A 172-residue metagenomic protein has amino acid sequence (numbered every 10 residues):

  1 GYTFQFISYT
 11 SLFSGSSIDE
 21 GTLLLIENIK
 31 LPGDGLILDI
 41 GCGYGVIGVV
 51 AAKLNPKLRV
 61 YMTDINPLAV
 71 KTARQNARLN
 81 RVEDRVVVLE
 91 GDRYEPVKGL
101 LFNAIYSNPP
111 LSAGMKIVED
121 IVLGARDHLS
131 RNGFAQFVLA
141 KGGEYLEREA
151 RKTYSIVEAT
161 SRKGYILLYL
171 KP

Functional and structural regions predicted by a protein language model:
G1-P32: Class I SAM-dependent transferase core
I7, Y61, V87-L89, V157-T160: General small-molecule cofactor/ligand-binding pocket signal
E20-K98, A104-S107: Conserved SAM/SAH cofactor-binding pocket of Class I
N103-K116: A short SAM/SAH-binding and catalytic strip from SAM-dependent methyltransferases
L111-A113, A140-Y145: Short "lid" loop at the C-terminus of a central beta-strand within the Rossmann-like core of SAM-dependent
E119-R131: A short glycine-rich, Lys/Arg-flanked "PGG" loop and its adjoining helix->strand segment in the class I
N132-L139: Conserved beta-strand signature within the Rossmann-like core of class I S-adenosyl-L-methionine
G143-P172: Active-site capping/gating segments
